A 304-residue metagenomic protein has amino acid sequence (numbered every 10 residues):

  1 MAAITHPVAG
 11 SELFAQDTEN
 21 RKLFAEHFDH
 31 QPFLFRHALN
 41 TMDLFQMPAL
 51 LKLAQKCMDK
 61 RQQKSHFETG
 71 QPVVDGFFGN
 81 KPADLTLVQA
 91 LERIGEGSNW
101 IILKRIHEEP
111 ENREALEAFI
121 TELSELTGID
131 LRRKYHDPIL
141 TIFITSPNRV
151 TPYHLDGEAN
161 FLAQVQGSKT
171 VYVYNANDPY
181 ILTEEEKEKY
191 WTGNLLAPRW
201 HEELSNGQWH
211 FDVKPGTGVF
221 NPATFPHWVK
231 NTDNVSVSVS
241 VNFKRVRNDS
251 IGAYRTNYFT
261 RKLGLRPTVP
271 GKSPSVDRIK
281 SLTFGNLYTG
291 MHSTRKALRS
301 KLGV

Functional and structural regions predicted by a protein language model:
A2-T121, T260-R266, Y288-H292, R299-V304: Transition-metal
T18, L53, N231-V304: Non-heme Fe(II)/2-oxoglutarate
R21-L23, V88-E92, G128-R132, P147-Y153: Catalytic micro-motifs at enzyme active sites that drive phosphoryl/nucleotidyl and oxygen chemistry
E108-I142: A gly/proline- and charged-residue-enriched helix-loop-helix capping module
D137, V150-N160, N206-G207: A short beta-loop-beta micro-motif enriched in histidine and acidic residues
T141-L155, Y174-D178: Conserved short histidine dyad/triad with adjacent acidic residue
H154-G157, Q164, Y174, N231-N234: Short glycine/proline-enriched turns and hinge-like loops at secondary-structure junctions
Q164-F220, F225-P226: Double-stranded beta-helix
